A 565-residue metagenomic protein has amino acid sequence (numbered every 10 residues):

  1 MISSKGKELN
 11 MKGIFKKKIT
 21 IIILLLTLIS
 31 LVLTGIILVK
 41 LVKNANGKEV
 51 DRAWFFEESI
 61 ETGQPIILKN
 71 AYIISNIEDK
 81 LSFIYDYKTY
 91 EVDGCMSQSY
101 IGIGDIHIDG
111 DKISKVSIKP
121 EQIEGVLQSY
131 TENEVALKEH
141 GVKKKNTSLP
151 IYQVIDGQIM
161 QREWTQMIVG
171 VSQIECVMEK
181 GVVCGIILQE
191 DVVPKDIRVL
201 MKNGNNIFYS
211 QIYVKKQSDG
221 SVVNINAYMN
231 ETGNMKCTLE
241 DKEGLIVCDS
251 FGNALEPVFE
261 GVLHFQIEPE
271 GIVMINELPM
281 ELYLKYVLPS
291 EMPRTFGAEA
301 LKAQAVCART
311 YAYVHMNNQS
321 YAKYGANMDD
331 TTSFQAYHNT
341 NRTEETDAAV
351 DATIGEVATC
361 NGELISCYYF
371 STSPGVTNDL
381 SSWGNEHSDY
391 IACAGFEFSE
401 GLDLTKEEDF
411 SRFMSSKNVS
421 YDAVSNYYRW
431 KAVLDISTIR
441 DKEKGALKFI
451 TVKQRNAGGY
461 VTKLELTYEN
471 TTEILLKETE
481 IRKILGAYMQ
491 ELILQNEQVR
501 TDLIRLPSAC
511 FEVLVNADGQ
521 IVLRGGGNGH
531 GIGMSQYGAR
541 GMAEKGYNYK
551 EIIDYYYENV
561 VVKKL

Functional and structural regions predicted by a protein language model:
I2-L565: Conserved, single-site charged/polar hotspot
